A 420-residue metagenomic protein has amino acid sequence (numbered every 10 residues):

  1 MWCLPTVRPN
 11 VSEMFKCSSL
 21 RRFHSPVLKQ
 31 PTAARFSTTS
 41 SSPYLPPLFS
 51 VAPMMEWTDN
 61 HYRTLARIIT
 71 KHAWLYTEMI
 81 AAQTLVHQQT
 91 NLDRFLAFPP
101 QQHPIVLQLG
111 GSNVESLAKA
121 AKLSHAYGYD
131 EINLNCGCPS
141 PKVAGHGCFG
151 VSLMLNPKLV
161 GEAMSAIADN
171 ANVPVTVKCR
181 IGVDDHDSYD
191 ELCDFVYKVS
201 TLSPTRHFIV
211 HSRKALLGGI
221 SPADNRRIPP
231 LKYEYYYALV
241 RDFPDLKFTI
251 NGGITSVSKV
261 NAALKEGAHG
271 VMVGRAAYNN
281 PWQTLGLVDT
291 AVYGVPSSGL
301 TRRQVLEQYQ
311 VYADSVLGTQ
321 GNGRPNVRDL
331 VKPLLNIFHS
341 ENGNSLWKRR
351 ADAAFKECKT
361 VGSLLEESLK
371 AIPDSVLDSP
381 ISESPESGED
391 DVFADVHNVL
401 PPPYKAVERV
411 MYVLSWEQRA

Functional and structural regions predicted by a protein language model:
W2-L45, F49-S50, M55, H61 (+5 more regions): Alpha/beta catalytic cores of nucleotide-metabolism and tRNA/nucleoside-modifying enzymes
S37-T39, P43, M54-D130, E367: Glycine-rich, positively charged N-terminal anion/phosphate-binding segment
M54-E56, I80-A82, G110-S112, G137-P139 (+4 more regions): Active-site beta-loop-alpha junctions enriched in small/polar residues
Y76, N133, T176-K178, T249-N251: Generic enzyme active-site microenvironment
T77, D130-P141, L202-K214, M272-A276: Non-cysteine beta-strand/loop elements that form the S-adenosyl-L-methionine
L85-Q89, S140-M164, G218-Y237, W282: Active-site-adjacent beta->alpha loops and helix N-cap segments on the catalytic face of soluble alpha/beta enzymes
H103-V175, I181-S188: Active-site beta->alpha loop and helix N-cap motifs at the rims of alpha/beta catalytic domains
